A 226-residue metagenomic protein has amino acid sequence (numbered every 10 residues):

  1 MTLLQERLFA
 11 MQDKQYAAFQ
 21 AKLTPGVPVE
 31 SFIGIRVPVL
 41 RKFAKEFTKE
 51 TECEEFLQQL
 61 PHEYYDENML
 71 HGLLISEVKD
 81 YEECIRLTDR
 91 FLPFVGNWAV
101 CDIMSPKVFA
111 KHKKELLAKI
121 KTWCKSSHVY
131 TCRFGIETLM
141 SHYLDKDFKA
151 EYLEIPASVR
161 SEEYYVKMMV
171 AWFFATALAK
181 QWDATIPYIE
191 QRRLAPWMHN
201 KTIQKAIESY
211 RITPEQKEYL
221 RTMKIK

Functional and structural regions predicted by a protein language model:
M1-K226: Alpha-helical scaffold domains
